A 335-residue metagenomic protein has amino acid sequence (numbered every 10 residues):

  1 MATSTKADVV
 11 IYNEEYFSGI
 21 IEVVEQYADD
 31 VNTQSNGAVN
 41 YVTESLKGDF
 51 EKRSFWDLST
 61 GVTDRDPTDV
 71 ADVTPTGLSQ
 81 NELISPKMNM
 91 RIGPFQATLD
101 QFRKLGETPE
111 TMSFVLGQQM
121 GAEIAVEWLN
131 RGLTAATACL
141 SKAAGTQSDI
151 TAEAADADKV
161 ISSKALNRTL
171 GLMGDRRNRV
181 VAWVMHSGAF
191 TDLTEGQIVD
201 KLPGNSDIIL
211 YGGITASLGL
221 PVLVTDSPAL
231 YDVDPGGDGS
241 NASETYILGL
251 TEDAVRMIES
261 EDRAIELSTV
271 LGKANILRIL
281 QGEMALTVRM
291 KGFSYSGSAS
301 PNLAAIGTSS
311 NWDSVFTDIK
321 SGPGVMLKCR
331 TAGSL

Functional and structural regions predicted by a protein language model:
M1-P86, G219, A254, N311-L335: N-terminal "assembly arms/tails" that initiate or stabilize quaternary assembly in self-assembling proteins
A2-T5, N241-Y246, L250-L335: Extended, compositionally biased alpha-helical segments that mediate assembly or anchoring
Q80-G145, D175-W183, I265-G292: Long, contiguous amphipathic alpha-helices that act as assembly "spine/axial" helices in icosahedral shell and virion
L99-D175, P301-T308, W312-S321, M326-S334: Alpha-helical scaffold segments that mediate packing/assembly in large oligomeric complexes
A138-L220: Extended, solvent-exposed, turn-rich assembly/linker loops in the middle of proteins
M185-S187, T225, L250: Short His-Asn-centered micro-motif
I209-G213, L218-G236, E244-Y246: A structural signal for small-residue-enriched, beta-sheet-centric alpha/beta enzyme cores and oligomeric scaffold folds
